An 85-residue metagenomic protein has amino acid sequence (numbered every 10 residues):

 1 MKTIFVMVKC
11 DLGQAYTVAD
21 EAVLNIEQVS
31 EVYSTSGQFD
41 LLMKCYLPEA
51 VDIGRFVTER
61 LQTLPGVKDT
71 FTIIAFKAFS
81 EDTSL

Functional and structural regions predicted by a protein language model:
M1-L85: A compositional/biophysical signature of low hydrophobicity enriched in polar/charged and small residues
